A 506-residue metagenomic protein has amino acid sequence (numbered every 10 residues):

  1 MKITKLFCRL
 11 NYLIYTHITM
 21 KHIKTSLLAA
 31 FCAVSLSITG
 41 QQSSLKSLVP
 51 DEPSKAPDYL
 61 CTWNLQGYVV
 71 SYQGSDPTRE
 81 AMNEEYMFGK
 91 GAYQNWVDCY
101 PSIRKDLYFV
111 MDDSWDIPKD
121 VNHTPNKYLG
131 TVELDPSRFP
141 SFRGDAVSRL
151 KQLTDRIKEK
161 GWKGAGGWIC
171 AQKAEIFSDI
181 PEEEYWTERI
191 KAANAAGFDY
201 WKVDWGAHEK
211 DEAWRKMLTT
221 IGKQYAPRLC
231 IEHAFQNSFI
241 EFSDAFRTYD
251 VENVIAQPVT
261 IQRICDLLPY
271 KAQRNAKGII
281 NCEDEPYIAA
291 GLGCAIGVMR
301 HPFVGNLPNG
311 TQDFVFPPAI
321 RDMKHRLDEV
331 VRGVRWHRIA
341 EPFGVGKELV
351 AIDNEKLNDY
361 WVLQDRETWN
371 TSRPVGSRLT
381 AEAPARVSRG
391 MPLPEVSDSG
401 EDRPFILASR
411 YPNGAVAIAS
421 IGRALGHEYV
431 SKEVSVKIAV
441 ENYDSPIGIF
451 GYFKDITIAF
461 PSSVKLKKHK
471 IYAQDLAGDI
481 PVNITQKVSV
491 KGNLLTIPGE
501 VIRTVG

Functional and structural regions predicted by a protein language model:
L6, I18-L27: Bacterial N-terminal signal peptides that target proteins for export
Y12-L13, Y86: Short hydrophobic targeting helices and cationic amphipathic motifs that mediate membrane/organellar targeting
A30-T39: Hydrophobic h-region of N-terminal signal peptides that target proteins for export in Gram-negative bacteria
Q41-Y59: N-terminal carbohydrate-binding accessory modules
Q42-K46, K90-V97, R149-Q152, M217 (+2 more regions): Short alpha-helical segments and helix-capping/turn motifs at coil-helix boundaries
E52, D58-C61, Y68-P77, E85 (+2 more regions): Active-site-proximal substrate-binding groove within the catalytic cores of carbohydrate-active enzymes
L60-E212: Aromatic-lined carbohydrate-binding/catalytic grooves of carbohydrate-active enzymes
